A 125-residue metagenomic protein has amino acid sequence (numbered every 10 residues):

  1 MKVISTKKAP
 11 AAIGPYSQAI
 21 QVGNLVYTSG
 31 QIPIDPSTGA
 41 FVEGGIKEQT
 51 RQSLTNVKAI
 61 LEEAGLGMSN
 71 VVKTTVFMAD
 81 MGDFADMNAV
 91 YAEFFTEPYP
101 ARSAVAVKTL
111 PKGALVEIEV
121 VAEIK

Functional and structural regions predicted by a protein language model:
M1-K125: Short, polar/acidic, helix-capping and beta-turn segments at strand->helix junctions that line the mouths
